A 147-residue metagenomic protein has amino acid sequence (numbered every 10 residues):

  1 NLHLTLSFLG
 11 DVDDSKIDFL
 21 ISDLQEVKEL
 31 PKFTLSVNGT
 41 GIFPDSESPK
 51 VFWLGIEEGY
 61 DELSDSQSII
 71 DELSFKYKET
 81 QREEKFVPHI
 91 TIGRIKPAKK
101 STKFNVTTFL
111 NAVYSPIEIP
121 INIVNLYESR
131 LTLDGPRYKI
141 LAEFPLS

Functional and structural regions predicted by a protein language model:
N1-S147: Histidine-dependent nucleotide/RNA phosphoesterase domain, centered on the 2H-phosphoesterase fold with its duplicated
